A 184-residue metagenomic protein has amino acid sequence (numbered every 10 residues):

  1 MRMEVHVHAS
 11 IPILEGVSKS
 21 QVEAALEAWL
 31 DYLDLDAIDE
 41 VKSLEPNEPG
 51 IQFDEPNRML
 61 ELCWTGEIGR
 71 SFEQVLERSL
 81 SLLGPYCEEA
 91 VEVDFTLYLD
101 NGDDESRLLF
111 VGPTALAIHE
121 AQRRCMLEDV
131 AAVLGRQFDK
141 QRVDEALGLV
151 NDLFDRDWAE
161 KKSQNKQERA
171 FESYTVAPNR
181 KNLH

Functional and structural regions predicted by a protein language model:
M1-D34: Short, extreme N-terminal segment that most often corresponds to the first beta-strand
Q21-F53: A broadly used, surface-exposed interaction patch
E40, L44-H184: Charged interaction segments
